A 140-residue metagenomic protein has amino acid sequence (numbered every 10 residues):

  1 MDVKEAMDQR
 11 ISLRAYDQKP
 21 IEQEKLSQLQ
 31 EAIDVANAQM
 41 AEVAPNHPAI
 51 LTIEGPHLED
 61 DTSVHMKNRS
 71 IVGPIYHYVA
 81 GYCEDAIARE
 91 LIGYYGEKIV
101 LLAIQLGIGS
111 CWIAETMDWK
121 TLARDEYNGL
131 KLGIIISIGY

Functional and structural regions predicted by a protein language model:
M1-Y140: Acidic, surface-exposed loops and disordered segments
